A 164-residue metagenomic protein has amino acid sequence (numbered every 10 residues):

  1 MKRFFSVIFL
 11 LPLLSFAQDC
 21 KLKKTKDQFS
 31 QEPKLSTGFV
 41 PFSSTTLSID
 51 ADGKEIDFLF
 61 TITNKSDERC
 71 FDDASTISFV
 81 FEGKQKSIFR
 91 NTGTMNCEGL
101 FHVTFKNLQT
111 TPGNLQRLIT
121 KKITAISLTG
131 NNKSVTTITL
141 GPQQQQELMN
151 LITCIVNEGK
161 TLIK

Functional and structural regions predicted by a protein language model:
M1-K23: Bacterial Sec-dependent N-terminal signal peptides
L10-L13, I62-N64, R90, E147: Residue-level signal for mature regions of secreted extracellular proteins and peptides
Q18-D73: An ectodomain-focused feature that recognizes extracytoplasmic/extracellular
C20-Q28, P33-K34, G83-T94, T137: Short, surface-exposed loop motifs enriched in S/T, G, D/E and P with embedded aromatic residues
K23, D50-D52, L59-T63, V80-E82 (+4 more regions): A structural detector for beta-sheet-dominated domains
D27-Q31, S78-V80, F105, T161-I163: Extracellular/mature segments of secreted proteins
D67-I88: Mid-length scaffold segments of soluble, non-membrane domains
Q85-K164: Internal interaction segment
